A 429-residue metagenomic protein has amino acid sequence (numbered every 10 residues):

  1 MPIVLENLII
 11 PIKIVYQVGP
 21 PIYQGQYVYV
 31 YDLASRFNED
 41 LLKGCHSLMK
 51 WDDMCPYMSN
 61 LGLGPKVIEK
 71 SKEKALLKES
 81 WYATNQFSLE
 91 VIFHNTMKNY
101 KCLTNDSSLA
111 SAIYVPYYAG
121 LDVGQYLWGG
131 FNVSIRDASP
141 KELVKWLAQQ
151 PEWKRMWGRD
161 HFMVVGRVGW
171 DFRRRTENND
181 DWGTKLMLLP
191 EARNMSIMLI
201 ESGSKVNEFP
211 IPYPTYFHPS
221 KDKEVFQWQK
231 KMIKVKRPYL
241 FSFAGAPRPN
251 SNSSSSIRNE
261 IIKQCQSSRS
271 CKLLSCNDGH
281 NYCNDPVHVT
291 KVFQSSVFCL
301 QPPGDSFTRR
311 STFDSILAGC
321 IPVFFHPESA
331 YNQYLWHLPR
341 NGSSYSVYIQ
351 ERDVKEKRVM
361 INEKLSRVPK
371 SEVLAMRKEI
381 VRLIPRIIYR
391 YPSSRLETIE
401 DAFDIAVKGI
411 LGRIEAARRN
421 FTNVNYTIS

Functional and structural regions predicted by a protein language model:
M1-P2, I22, Y29, V347-S429: C-terminal amphipathic helix plus adjacent low-complexity, charged tail appended to glycosyltransferase catalytic
P2-S108: Signal-peptide-cleavage-adjacent N-terminal segments of secreted and extracellular proteins
S35-F37, Y118-D122, V168-D171, N194 (+7 more regions): Short, solvent-exposed loop/turn segments at secondary-structure junctions
N85-T104, L147, P212-K230, Y282-D285 (+1 more regions): A Trp-anchored, charged/polar loop motif used as the substrate-binding/catalytic surface of acyl/ester-handling
N132-V235: Catalytic core of nucleotide-activated saccharide and alditol-phosphate transferases
I233-K236, S256, E260-F313, L317-I321: Donor nucleotide-activated moiety binding/catalytic core segment of transferases that use nucleotide-activated donors
K236-P249: Conserved donor-binding/catalytic core segment of Leloir-type glycosyltransferases
H288-I388, I405: Catalytic binding pocket for nucleotide-activated donors in carbohydrate/polymer assembly enzymes
